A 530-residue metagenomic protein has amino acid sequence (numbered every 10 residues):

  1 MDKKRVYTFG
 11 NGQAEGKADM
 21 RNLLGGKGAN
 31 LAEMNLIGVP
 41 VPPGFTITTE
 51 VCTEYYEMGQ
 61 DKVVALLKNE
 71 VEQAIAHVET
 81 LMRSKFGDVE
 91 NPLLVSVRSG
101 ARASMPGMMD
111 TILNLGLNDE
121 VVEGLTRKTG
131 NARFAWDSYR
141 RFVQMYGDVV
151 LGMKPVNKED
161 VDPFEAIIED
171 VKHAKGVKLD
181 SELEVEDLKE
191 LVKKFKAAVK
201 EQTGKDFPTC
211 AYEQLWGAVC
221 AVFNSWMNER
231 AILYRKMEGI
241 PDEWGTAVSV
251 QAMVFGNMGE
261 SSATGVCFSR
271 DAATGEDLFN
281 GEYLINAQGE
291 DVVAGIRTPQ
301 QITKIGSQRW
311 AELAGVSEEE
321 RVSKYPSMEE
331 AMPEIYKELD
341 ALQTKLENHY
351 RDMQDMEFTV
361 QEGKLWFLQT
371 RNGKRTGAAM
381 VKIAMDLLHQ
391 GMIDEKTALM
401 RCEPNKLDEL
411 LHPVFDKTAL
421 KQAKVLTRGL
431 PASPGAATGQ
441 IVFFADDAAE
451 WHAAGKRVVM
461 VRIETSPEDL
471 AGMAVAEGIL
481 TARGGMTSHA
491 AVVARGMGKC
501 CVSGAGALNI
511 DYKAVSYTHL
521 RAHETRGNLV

Functional and structural regions predicted by a protein language model:
M1-A423, E450, K456-V459, E464-A471 (+4 more regions): Nucleotide/phosphate-binding sheet-loop regions of phosphoryl- and nucleotidyl-transfer enzymes
L420-T438: Catalytic domains of riboflavin
P434-S466, R526: Extended, non-globular alpha-helical segments
A482-G484, S503-G506: Short beta->alpha connector loops at strand-helix junctions that form conserved, small/polar/Pro-enriched
K499: Residues forming the flavin
T518-T525: Conserved small/polar residues in nucleotide/adenosyl-binding loops
